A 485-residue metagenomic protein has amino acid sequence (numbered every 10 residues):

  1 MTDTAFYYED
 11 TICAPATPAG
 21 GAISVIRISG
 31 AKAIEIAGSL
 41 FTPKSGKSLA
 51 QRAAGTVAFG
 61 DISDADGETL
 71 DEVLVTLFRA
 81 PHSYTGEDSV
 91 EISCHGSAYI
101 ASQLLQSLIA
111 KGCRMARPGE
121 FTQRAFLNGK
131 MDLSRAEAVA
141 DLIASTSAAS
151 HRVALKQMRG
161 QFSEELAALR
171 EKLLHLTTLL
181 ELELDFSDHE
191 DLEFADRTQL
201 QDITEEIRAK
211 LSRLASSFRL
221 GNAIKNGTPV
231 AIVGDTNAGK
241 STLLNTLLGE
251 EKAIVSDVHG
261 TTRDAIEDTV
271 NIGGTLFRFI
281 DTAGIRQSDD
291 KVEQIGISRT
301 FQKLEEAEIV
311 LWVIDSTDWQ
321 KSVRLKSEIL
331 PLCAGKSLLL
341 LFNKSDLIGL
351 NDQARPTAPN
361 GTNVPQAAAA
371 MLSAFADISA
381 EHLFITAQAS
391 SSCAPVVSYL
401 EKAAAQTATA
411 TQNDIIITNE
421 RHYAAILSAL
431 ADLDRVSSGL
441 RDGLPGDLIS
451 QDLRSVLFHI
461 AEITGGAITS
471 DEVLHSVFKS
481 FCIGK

Functional and structural regions predicted by a protein language model:
M1-R152, K156, G160, L332 (+2 more regions): A glycine-rich (often HGG/GG-containing) alpha/beta subdomain
T2, F6-P15, A148-N271, S288 (+2 more regions): C-terminal-of-GTPase-core extension/linker across diverse P-loop GTPases
S29, G96, L247, T282 (+2 more regions): Glycine-rich, N-terminal phosphate-binding loop of Rossmann-like dinucleotide-binding domains
A58-D71, V75-R79, G260-S288, E306: Switch I (G2) and immediately adjacent beta-strands of P-loop GTPase domains
R114, L276-R278, E381: Conserved beta-strand segments of alpha/beta enzyme cores
F277, I309, L339: Short, Asp-centered acidic motifs that coordinate Mg2+ and/or phosphate in catalytic or ligand-binding sites
F279, V313, L341: Generic enzyme active-site microenvironment
E293-T317: Inter-motif core of Ras-like GTPase G domains
